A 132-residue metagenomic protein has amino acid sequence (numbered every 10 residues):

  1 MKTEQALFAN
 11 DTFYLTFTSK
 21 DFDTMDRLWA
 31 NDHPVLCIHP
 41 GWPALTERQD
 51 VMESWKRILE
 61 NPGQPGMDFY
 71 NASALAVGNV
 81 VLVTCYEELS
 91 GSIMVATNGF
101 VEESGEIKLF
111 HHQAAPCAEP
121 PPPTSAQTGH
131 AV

Functional and structural regions predicted by a protein language model:
M1-T24, V35-V132: A beta-strand edge to alpha-helix "cap/lid" segment located at domain peripheries
A30: Helix-to-beta-strand junctions that scaffold the AdoMet/dcAdoMet cofactor pocket in Class I SAM-dependent enzymes
